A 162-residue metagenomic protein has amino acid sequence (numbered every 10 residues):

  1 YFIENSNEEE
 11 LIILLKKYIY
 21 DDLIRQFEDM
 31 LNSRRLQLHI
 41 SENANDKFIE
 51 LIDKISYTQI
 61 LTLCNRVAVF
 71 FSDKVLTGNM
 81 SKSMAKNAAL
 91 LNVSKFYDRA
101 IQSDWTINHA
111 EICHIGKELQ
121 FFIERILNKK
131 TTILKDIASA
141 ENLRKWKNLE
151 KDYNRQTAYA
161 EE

Functional and structural regions predicted by a protein language model:
Y1-E162: Basic, alpha-helical nucleic-acid-binding regions used in initiation and control of genome expression
